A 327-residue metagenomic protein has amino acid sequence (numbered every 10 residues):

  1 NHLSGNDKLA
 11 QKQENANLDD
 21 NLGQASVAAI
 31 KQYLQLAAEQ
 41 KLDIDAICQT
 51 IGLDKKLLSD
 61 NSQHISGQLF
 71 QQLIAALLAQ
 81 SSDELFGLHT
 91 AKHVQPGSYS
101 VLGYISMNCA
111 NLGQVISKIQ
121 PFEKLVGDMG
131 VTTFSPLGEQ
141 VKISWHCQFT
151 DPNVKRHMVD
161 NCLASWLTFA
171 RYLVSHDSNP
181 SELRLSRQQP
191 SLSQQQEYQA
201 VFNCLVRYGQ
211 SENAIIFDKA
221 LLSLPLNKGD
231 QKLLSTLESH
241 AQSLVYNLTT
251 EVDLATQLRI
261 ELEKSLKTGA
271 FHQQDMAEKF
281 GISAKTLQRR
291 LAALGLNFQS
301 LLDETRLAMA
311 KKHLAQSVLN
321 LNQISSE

Functional and structural regions predicted by a protein language model:
N1-I143, N179: N-terminal low-complexity or simple alpha-helical regulatory segments that function as activation/interaction modules
A25, V154, M158, G229 (+1 more regions): Short, contiguous, pocket-lining structural segments that sit at or immediately flank catalytic/ligand-binding sites
T50-D54, S186, E327: Short acidic/histidine-centered micro-motifs embedded in hydrophobic/aromatic stretches that mark compact functional
I74, I116, L163-W166, L262: Hydrophobic alpha-helical core bundles mediating ligand binding, dimerization, or RNAP-core interactions
S100-S106, Q148-P152, L222-S223, S243-V245: Short hinge/gating elements
V131, S135-L224: DNA-contacting interfaces and partner/effector-binding or oligomerization modules in DNA-centric proteins
Q189-E327: Extended mid-to-C-terminal alpha-helical interaction segments
